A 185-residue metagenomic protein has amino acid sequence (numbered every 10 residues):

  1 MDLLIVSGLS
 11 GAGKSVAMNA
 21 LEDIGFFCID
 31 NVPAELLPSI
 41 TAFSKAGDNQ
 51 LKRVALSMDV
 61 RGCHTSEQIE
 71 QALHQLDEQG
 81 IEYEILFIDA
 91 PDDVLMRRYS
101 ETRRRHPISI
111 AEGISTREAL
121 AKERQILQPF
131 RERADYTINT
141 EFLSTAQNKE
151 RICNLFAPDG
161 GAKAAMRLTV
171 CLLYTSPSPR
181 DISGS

Functional and structural regions predicted by a protein language model:
V6: Hydrophobic anchor at the beta1->P-loop junction of P-loop NTPases
L9: P-loop (Walker A) phosphate-binding loop of NTP-binding proteins
G13: Conserved glycine(s) of the Walker
D23-D30: Post-Walker A helix-loop "phosphate-sensing" segment adjacent to the P-loop in P-loop NTPases
D30, I40-L73: Conserved nucleotide-sensing/catalytic segment adjacent to the nucleotide-binding pocket in NTP-handling enzymes
Y83-Q128, Y136, T140-E141: A glycine- and Lys/Arg-enriched "phosphate-lid" helix/loop adjacent to the NTP-binding pocket of small-molecule kinases
A134-T145, L172-L173: Phosphate-binding beta-loop-alpha motif at adenosine-nucleotide cofactor sites
Y174-S185: Single conserved hydrophobic/aromatic residue that forms the stacking wall/gate of nucleotide- or nucleobase-binding
